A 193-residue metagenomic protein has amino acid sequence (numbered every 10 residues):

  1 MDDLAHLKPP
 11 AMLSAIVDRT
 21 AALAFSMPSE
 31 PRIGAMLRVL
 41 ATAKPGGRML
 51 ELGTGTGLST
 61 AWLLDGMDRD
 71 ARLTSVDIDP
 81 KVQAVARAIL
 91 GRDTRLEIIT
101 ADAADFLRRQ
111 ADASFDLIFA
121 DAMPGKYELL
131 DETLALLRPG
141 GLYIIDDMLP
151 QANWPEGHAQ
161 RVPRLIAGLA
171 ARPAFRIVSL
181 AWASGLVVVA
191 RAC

Functional and structural regions predicted by a protein language model:
M1-L117, P124-I144, M148-C193: A short alpha-helical cap/connector motif
